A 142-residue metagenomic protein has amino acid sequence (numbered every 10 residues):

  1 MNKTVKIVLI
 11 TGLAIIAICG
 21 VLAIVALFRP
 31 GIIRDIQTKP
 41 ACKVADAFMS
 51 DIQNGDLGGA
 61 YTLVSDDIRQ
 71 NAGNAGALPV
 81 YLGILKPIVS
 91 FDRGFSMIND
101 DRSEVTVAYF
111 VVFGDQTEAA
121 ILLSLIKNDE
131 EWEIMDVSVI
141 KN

Functional and structural regions predicted by a protein language model:
N2, N54, N71-N74, N99 (+2 more regions): Detector for Asparagine
N2-S50, N54: Short, low-complexity N-terminal intrinsically disordered segments enriched in polar/charged residues
K6, Q37, K86, I134-M135: Poly-acidic low-complexity segments
K43, A47-S50, L57-T106, V112-T117: Short solvent-exposed beta->alpha transition segments
S50, D56-L57, L125, E130: Preference for short coil/turn "hinge" residues that link or interrupt alpha-helices
M97-N142: Exposed beta-sheet edge and beta->alpha loop/turn motif
